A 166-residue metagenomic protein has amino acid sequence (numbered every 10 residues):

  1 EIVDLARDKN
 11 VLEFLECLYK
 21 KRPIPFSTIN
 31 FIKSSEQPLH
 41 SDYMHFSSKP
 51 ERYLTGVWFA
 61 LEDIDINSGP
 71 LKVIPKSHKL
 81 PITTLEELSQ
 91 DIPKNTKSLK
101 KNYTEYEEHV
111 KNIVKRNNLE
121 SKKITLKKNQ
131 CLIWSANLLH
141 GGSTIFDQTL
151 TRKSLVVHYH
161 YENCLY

Functional and structural regions predicted by a protein language model:
E1-N10, E36-Q37, V73, E86-S89: Non-heme Fe(II)/2-oxoglutarate
E1-T28, P50, L61, I92-N102: Signature of the catalytic double-stranded beta-helix
F26-S27, Q37-D42, N67-V73, I82-E86 (+1 more regions): A short secondary-structure junction signal
Q37-M44, V157-Y161: Histidine-centered catalytic micro-motifs
K49-I66, T125-K128, I133, H158-N163: Short, conserved beta-strand element in jelly-roll/cupin
K72-I74, P81-T83, N95, E108-N112 (+2 more regions): Double-stranded beta-helix
T83-D91, K128-I133, N137-Y166: Non-heme Fe(II)/2-oxoglutarate
I92-K128: A conserved mid-domain beta-alpha-beta active-site/ligand-binding segment of alpha/beta enzyme cores
